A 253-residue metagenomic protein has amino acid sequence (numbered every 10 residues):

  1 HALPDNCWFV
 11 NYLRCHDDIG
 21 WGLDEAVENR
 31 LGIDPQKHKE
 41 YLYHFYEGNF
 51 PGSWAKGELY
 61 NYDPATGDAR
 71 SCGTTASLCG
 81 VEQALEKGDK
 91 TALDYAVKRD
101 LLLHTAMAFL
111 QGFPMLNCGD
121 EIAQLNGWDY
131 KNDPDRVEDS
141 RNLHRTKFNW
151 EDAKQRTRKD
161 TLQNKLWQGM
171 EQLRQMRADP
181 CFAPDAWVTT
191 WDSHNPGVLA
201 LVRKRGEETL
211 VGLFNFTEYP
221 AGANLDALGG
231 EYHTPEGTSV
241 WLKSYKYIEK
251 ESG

Functional and structural regions predicted by a protein language model:
H1-G230, T234-G253: Active-site and adjacent substrate-binding regions of carbohydrate-active enzymes
